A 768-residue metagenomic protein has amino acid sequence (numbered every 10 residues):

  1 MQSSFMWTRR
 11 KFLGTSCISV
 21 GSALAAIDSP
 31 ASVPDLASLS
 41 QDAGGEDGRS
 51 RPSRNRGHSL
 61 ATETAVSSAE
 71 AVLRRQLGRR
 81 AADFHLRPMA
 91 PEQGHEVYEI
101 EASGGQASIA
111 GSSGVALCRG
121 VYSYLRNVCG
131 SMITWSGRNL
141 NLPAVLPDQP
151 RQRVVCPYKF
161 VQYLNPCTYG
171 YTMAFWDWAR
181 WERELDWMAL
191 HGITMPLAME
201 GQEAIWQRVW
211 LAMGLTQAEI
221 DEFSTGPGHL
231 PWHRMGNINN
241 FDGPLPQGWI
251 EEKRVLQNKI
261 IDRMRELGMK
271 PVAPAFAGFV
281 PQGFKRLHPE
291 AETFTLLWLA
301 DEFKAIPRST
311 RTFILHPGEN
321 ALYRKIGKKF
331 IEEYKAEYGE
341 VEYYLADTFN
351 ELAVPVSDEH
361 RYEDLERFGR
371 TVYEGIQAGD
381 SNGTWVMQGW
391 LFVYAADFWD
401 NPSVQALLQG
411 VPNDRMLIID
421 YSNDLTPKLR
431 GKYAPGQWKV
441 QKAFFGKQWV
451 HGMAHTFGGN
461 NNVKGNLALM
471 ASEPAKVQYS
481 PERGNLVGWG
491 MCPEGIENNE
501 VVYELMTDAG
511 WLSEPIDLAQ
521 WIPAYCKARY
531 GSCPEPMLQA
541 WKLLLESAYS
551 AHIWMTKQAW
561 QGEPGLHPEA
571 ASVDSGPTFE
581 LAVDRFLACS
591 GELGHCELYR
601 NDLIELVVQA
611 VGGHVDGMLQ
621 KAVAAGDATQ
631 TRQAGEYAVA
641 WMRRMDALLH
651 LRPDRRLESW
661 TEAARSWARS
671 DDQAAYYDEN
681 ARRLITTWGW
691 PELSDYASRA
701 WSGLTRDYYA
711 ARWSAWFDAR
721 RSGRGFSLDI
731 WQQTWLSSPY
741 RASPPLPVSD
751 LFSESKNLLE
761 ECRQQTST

Functional and structural regions predicted by a protein language model:
Q2-V20: N-terminal secretory signal peptides and thylakoid transit peptides that target proteins across membranes
A25-Q41: Signal peptide processing junction and immediate N-terminal pro/mature segment of secreted/exported proteins
L36-L39, G44-Y158: Contiguous, structured surface segment used for ligand recognition
A65, A69, L117, V121 (+4 more regions): Stable alpha-helical elements in mature extracytoplasmic
R74, A81-D83, M132, S136-P147 (+9 more regions): Catalytic-core regions of glycoside hydrolase
R119-G120, P157-W187, H191-G201: N-terminal structural segment of carbohydrate-active enzymes
R600-L603, V607, V611-W641, W713 (+1 more regions): Ordered core of a single globular domain
W713-S767: Extended, compositionally biased alpha-helical segments that mediate assembly or anchoring
